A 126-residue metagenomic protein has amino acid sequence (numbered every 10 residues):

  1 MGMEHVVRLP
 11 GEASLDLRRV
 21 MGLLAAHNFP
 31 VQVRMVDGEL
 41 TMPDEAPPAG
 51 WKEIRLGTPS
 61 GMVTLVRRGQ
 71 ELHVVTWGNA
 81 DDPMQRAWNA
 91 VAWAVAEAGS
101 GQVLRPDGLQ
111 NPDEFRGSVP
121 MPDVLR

Functional and structural regions predicted by a protein language model:
M1-R126: Acidic (Asp/Glu-rich) sequence patches and key acidic residues that form negatively charged surfaces used
